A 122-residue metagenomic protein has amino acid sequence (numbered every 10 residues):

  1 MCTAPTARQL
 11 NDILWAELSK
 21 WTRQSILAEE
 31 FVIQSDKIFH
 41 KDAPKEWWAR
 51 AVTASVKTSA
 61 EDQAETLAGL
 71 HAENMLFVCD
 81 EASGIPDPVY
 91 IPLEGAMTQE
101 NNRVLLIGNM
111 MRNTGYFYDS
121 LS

Functional and structural regions predicted by a protein language model:
M1-S122: Phosphate/NTP-binding elements of NTP-utilizing enzymes
